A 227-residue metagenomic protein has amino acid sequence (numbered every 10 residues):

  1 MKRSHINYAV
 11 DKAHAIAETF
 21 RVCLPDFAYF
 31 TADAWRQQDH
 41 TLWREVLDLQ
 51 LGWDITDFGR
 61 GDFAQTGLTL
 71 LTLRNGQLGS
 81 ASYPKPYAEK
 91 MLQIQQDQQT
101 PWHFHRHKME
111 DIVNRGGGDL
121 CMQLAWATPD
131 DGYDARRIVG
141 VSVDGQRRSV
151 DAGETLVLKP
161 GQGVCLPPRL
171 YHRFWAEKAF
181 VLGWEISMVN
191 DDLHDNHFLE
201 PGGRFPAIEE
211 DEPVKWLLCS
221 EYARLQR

Functional and structural regions predicted by a protein language model:
M1-A88, K215-E221: A short, N-terminal "cap"/entry segment at the start of jelly-roll beta-barrel domains of the cupin/DSBH fold
G79-A88, Q99-D111, R115-G116: A short beta-loop-beta micro-motif enriched in histidine and acidic residues
A88, K108, A152-G153, P160: Short, solvent-exposed loop/turn positions at domain surfaces that link secondary-structure elements or cap domain
Q95, G153-A179, G183-M188: Conserved metal-binding segment of the jelly-roll/cupin
Q95-Q96, K108-E110, N114-Y133, R137: Glycine- and acidic-residue-biased ligand/ion/polar-headgroup-sensing regions
P129-S149, R173-R227: Double-stranded beta-helix
